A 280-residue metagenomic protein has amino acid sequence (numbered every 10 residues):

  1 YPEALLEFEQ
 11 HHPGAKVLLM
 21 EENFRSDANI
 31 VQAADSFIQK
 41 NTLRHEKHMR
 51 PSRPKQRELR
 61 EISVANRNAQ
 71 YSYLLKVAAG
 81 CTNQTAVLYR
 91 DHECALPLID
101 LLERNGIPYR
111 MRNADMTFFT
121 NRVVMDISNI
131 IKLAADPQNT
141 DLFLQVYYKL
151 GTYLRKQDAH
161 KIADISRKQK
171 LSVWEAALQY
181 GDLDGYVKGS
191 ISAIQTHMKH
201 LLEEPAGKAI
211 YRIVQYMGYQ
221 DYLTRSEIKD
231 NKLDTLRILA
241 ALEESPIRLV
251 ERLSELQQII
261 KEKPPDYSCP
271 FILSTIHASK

Functional and structural regions predicted by a protein language model:
P2, Q10-P108, K132-D136: Helicase P-loop NTPase motor core
L6: Active-site phosphate/pyrophosphate- and oxyanion-stabilizing loops and adjacent acidic/basic residues in soluble
E9-G14, K55-Q56, A79-A206: ATPase/helicase motor core of nucleic-acid motors
M20, S52, I62-V64, R112-A114 (+3 more regions): Conserved beta-strand termini and adjacent loop/short-helix elements that scaffold enzyme active sites in alpha/beta
F37, V77, L101, I130 (+3 more regions): Generic, well-ordered alpha-helical scaffold segments in large soluble proteins
I38-K47, L171, A206, E244-R248: Proline-centered turn/helix-capping motifs that create local helix->coil transitions or kinks
I107, A176-S279: Accessory C-terminal helicase-associated subdomains
